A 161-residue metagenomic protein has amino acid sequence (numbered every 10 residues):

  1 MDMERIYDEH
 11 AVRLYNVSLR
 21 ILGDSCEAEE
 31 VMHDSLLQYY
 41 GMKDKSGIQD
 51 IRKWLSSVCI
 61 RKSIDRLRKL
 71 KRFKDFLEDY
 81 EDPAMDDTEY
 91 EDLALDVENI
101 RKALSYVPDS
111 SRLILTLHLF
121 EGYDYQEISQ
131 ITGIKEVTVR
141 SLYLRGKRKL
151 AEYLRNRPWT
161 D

Functional and structural regions predicted by a protein language model:
M1-N16, R20, C26, S46: A short, charge-rich alpha-helical start-of-domain segment used by transcription regulators
A11, S110-S111: The N-cap/first-turn positions of alpha helices within or immediately adjacent to helix-turn-helix DNA-binding domains
L14, S18, A28-Y39, L55-V58 (+3 more regions): Short, small-hydrophobic-rich alpha-helical interface motif
H33-I51, L70: Sigma70-family region 2
S57-L77, L93, R145: Arg/Lys-rich amphipathic alpha helix in sigma70-family domain 2
Y80-S105: Acidic, proline/glycine-rich intrinsically disordered inter-domain spacer in sigma factors
I114-H118: A short pre-motif secondary-structure segment
T132-N156: DNA-recognition helix of helix-turn-helix
